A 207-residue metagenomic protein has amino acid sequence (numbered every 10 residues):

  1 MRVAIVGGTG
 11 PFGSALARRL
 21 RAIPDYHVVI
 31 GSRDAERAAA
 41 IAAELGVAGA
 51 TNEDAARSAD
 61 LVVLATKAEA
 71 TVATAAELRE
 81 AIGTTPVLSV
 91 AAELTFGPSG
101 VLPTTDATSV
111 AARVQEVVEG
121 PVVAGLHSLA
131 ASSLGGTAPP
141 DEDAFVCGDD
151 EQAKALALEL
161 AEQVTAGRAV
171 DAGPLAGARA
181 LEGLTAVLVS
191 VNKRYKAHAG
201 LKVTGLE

Functional and structural regions predicted by a protein language model:
M1-E44: NAD(P)+-binding Rossmann beta1-loop-alpha1 motif at the extreme N-terminus of oxidoreductases
I5-V6, L64, V146: Hydrophobic Val/Ile/Leu positions in short beta-strands of Rossmann-like dinucleotide-binding domains
G49, V122-L126, A169-A172: General beta-strand structural signal in soluble alpha/beta enzymes
N52-P86, T95-G97: Rossmann-like NAD(P)-binding element
A91-G136: Rossmann-fold NAD(P)-binding glycine/threonine-rich loop
S133, E142-E207: Active-site-lining helix/loop region of Rossmann-like oxidoreductase modules
